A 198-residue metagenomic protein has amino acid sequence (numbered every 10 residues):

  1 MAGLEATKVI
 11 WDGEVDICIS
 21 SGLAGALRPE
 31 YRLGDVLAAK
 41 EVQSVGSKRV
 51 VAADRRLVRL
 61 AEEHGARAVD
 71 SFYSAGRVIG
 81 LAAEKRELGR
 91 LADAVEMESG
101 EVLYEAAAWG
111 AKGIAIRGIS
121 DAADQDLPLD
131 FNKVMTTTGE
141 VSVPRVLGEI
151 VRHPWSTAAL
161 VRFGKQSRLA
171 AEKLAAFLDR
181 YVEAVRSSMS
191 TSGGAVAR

Functional and structural regions predicted by a protein language model:
M1-R198: Glycine-rich phosphate- or other oxyanion-binding loops that anchor nucleotides, phosphorylated ligands
